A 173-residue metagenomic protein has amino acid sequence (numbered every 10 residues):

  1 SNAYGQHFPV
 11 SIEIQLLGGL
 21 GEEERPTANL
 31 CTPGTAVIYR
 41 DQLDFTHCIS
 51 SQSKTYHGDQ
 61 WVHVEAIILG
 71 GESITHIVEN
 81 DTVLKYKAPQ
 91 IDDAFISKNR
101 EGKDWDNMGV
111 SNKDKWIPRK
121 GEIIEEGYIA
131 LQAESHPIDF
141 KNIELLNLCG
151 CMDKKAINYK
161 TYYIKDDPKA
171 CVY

Functional and structural regions predicted by a protein language model:
S1-G150: Carbohydrate-interacting regions of secretory-pathway proteins
L148-Y173: Primarily marks secretory-pathway-exposed extracellular/lumenal segments that are disulfide- and glycosylation-prone
